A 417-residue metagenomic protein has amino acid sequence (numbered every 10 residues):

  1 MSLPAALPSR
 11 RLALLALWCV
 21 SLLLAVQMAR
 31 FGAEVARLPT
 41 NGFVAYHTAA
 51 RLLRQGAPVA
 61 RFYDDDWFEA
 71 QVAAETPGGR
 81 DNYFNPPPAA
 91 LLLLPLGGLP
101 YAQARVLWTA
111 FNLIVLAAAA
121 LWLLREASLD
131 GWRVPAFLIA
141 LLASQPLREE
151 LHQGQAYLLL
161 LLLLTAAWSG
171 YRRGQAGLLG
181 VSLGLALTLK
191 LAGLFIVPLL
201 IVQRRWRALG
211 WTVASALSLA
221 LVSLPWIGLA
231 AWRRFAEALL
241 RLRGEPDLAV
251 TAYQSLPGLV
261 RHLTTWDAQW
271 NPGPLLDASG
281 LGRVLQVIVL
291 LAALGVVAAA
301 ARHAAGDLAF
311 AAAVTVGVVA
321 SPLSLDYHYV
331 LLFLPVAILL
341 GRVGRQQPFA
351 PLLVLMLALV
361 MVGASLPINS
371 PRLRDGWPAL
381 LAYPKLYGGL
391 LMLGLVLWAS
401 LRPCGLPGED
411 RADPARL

Functional and structural regions predicted by a protein language model:
S2-L178, Q203-D326, G408-D410, P414-L417: Primarily membrane-embedded glycan-assembly and transfer machineries that use lipid-linked glycans
A110-V115, Q155-L163, A186-A192, V213 (+3 more regions): Membrane-embedded alpha-helical segments of multi-pass membrane proteins, especially the transmembrane helices
I114, I139, I196, I201 (+5 more regions): Weak global preference for isoleucine
A118, W122, L162-Q175, I196-R204 (+2 more regions): Transmembrane alpha-helices and membrane-interface helical segments of multi-pass integral membrane enzymes
Y157, G180-L183, A230-A238, V330-A337 (+2 more regions): A cytosolic-side transmembrane-helix exit/cap motif
V181-L200, S321-L331: Transmembrane helices and adjacent periplasmic/lumenal helix-loop junctions of polyprenol-phosphate-dependent
D307-A309, L325-V330, R342, P348: Extended hydrophobic-aromatic, low-complexity segments
I338-L417: Aromatic-enriched
